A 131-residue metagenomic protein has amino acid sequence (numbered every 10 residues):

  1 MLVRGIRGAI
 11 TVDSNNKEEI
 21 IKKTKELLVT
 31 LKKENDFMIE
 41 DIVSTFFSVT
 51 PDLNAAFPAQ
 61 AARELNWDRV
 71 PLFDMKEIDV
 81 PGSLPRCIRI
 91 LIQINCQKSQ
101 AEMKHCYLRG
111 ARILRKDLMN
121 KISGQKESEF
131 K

Functional and structural regions predicted by a protein language model:
M1-K131: Terminal domain-initiation and capping elements
